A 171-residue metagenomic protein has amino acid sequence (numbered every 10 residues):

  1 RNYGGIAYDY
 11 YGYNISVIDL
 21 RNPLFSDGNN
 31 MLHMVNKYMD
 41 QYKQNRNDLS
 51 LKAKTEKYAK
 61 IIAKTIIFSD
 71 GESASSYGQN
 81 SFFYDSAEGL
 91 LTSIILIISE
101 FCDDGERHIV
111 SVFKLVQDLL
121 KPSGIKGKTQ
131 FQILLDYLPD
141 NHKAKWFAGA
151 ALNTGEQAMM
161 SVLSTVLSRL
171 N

Functional and structural regions predicted by a protein language model:
R1-N171: P-loop NTPase motor domains
